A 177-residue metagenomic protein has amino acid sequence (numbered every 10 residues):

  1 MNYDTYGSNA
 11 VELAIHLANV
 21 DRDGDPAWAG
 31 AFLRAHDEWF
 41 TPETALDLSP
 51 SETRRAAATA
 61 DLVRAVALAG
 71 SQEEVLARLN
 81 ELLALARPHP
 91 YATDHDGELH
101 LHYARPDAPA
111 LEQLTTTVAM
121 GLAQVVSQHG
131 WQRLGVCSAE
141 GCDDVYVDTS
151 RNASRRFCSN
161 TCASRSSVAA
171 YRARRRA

Functional and structural regions predicted by a protein language model:
M1-V136, E140-D148: Short helix-coil boundary/hinge micro-motifs
D148, S164, V168: Short, non-ligating residues that shape and space the ligands of small metal-coordination modules and catalytic
A153-A163: Cysteine-rich micro-motifs
Y171-A177: Contiguous alpha-helical segments
